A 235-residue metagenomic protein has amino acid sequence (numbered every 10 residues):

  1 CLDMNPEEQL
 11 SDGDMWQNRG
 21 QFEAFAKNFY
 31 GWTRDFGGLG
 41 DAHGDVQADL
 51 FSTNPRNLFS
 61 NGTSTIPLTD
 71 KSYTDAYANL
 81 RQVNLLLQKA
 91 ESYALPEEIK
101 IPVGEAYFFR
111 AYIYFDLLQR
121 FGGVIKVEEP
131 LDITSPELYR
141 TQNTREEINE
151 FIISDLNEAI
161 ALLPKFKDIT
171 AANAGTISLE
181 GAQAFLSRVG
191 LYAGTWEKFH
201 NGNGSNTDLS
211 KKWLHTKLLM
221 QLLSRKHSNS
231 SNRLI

Functional and structural regions predicted by a protein language model:
C1-R56, V103, G122-V124, N149 (+2 more regions): An aromatic- and glycine-enriched ligand-binding surface/loop that stacks and positions planar moieties
D14-N18, E23, K27, G31-T33 (+2 more regions): Conserved, well-structured interaction surfaces
V127-T134: Short, conserved phosphate-binding/catalytic loop or strand-edge motifs used in phosphoryl-/nucleotidyl-transfer
